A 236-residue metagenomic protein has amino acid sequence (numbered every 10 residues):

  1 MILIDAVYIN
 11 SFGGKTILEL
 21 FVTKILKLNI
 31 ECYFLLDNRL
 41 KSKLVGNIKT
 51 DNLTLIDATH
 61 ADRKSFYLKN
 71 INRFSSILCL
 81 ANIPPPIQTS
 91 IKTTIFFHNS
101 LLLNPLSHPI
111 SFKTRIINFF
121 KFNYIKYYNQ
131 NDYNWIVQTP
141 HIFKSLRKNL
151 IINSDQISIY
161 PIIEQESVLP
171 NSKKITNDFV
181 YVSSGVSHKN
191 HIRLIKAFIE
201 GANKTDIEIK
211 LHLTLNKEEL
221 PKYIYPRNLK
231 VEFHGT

Functional and structural regions predicted by a protein language model:
L3, N171-K189, I195-F198, L211-H212: Conserved donor-binding/catalytic core segment of Leloir-type glycosyltransferases
F12-T23, V186-E200: A conserved mid-protein helix/loop that constitutes part of the nucleotide-sugar donor-binding site
F34-L40, E208-Y223, G235-T236: Glycosyltransferase donor-sugar binding loop
I48-N52, P221-T236: Nucleotide-activated donor-binding/catalytic signature segment of Leloir-type glycosyltransferases, i.e., the conserved
A58-K64, V231-T236: Conserved active-site histidine-acidic residue motif and adjacent donor-binding/catalytic loop of glycosyltransferases
S76-L78, Q88-I110: Active-site proximal beta-strand in glycosyltransferases
K113-W135: Membrane-proximal helix-turn-helix segments that form the acceptor-binding/catalytic region of lipid-linked
Q130-L169: Donor nucleotide-sugar binding/catalytic pocket of nucleotide-sugar-dependent glycosyltransferases
